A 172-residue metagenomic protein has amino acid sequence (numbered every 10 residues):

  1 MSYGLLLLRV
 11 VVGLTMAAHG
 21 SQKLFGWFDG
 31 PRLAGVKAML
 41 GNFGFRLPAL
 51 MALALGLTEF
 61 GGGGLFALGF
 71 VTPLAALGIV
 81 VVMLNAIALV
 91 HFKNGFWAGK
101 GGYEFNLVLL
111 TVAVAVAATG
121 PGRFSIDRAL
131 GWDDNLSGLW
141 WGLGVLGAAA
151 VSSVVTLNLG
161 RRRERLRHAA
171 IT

Functional and structural regions predicted by a protein language model:
M1-F28, A49, T72-T172: Extended, low-polarity transmembrane helix blocks
G13-L14, M39, L53-L57, V80: Residue-level recognition of specific faces of alpha-helices
G26-A54: Membrane-interface interhelical connector segments
K37, G61-G64, G78-V81: A general structural signal for well-ordered alpha-helical packing
L57-A67, V90-H91: Hydrophobic, membrane-inserted alpha-helices
